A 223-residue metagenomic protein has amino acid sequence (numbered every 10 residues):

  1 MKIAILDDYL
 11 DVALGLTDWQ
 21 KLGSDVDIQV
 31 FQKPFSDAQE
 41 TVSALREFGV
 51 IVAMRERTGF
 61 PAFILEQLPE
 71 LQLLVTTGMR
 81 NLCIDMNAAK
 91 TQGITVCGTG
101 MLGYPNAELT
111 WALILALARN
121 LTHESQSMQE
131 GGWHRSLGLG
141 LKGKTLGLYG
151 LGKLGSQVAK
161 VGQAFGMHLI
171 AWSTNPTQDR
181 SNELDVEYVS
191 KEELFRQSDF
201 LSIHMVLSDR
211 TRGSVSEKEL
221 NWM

Functional and structural regions predicted by a protein language model:
M1-R55, G166: N-terminal glycine-/charge-rich "phosphate-binding" loop or analogous flexible N-terminal tail
L16-L22, E66, I84-T91, P176-L184: Short loop/helix-cap segments at secondary-structure boundaries that form the rim of catalytic
L22-G23, I64-E70, L220-M223: Short, conserved loop/helix-junction motifs that constitute active-site signature segments in enzyme catalytic cores
R46, G59-A62, N175-M223: Rossmann-like adenosine-cofactor binding region
R46-Q129, G138-L139: Phosphate/diphosphate ligand-binding glycine-rich loop within oxidoreductases
L71, K142-T145, E217: Phosphate-coordination loops involved in phosphoryl transfer and adenosine-cofactor binding
E124-Q157, G166, L184-E187: Glycine-rich NAD(P)-binding loop of Rossmann-like domains
